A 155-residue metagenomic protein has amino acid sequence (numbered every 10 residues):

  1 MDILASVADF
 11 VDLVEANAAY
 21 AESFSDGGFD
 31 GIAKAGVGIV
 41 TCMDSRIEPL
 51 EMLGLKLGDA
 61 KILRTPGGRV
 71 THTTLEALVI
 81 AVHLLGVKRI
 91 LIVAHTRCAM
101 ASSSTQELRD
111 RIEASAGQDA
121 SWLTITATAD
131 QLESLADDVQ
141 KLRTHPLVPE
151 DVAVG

Functional and structural regions predicted by a protein language model:
M1-A33, G67-T74, I80-L85, M100-G155: Divalent-metal-activated hydrolytic enzyme cores
A19-S23, G28-L55: N-terminal short beta-loop-beta anion/metal-coordinating cradle
V40-C42, R64, V93-H95, G155: Short beta-strand segments
M43-R46, T96-M100: Gly/Ser/Thr-rich loops at beta-strand to alpha-helix junctions that form or flank small-molecule/cofactor-binding
E48-E51, A77-A81: Short, charged beta->alpha transition segments
G54-I62: Short helix-loop-beta junction
L85-H95: Ordered, amphipathic secondary-structure segments that act as subunit-interaction surfaces in large macromolecular
